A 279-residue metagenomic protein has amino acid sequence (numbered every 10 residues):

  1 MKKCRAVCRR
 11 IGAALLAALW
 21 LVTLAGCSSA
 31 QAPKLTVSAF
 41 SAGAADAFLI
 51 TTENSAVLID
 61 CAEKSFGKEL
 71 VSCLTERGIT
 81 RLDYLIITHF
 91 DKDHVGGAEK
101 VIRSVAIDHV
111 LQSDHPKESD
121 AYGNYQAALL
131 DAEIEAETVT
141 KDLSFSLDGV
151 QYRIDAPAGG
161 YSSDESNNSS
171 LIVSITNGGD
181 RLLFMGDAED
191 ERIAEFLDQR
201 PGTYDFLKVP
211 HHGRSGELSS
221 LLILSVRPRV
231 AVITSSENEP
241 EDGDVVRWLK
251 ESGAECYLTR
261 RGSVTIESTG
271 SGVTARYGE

Functional and structural regions predicted by a protein language model:
K2-A6, W20, L24-E279: Non-globular, low-confidence helical/coil segments that flank catalytic cores
C8-L19: Sec-dependent N-terminal signal peptides
